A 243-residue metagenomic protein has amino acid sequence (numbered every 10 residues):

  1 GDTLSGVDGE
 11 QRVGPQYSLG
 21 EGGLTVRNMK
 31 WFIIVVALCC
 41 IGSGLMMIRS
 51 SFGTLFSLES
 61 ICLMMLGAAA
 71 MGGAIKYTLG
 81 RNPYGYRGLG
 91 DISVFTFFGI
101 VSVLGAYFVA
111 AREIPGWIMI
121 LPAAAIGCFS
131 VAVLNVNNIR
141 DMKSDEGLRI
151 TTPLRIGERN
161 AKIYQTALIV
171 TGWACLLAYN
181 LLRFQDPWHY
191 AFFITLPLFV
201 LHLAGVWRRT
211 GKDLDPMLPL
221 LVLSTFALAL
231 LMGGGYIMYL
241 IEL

Functional and structural regions predicted by a protein language model:
G1-V13, V131-P153: Acidic (Asp/Glu-rich) catalytic motifs at the cytosolic membrane interface
D2, A68-G80, I100, L104-G105 (+2 more regions): Transmembrane alpha-helical segments that form the membrane-embedded catalytic/substrate-channel core of multi-pass
G9-F52, L154-F184, V222-L223, L228: Multi-pass membrane catalytic core of lipid/isoprenoid biosynthesis enzymes
Y17-W117: Intramembrane alpha-helical segments
C62-L63, I118-S130, Q185-A191: Alpha-helical transmembrane segments
I92-A106, I126, L154-E158, P219-M232: Small-residue-rich segments of transmembrane alpha-helices in multi-pass membrane proteins, especially helix faces
V101-E113, G172-A174, F226-L243: Hydrophobic alpha-helical transmembrane segments in multi-pass integral membrane proteins
L181-I241: Extended hydrophobic alpha-helices typical of membrane-associated regions
